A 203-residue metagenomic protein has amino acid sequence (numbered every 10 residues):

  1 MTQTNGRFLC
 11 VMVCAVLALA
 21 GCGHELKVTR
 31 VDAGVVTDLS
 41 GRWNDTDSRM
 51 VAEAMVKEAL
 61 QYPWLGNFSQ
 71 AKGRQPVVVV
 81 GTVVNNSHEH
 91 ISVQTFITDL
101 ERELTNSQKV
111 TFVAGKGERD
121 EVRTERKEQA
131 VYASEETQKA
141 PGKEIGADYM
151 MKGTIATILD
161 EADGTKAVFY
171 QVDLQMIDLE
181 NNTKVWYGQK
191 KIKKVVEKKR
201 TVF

Functional and structural regions predicted by a protein language model:
M1-C22: Sec-dependent bacterial lipoprotein signal peptides
A18-R42, V202-F203: Bacterial Sec signal peptide processing site at the extreme N-terminus
G23-V28, D148-V196, R200: Amphipathic beta-strand/beta-sheet edge segments enriched in Tyr/Trp
T37-T46, V83-I91: Second-shell loop/turn segments in exported
N44-V56: Phosphate/oxyanion-binding active-site loops and adjacent basic polyanion-contact surfaces
E53-A54, E58-Y132, N181-Y187: N-terminal segment of the mature soluble domain
A54-A59, V77-V83, Y132-E161: A short, hydrophobic beta-strand-centered structural micro-motif
V131, K198-F203: Short, surface-exposed secondary-structure junctions/capping segments
